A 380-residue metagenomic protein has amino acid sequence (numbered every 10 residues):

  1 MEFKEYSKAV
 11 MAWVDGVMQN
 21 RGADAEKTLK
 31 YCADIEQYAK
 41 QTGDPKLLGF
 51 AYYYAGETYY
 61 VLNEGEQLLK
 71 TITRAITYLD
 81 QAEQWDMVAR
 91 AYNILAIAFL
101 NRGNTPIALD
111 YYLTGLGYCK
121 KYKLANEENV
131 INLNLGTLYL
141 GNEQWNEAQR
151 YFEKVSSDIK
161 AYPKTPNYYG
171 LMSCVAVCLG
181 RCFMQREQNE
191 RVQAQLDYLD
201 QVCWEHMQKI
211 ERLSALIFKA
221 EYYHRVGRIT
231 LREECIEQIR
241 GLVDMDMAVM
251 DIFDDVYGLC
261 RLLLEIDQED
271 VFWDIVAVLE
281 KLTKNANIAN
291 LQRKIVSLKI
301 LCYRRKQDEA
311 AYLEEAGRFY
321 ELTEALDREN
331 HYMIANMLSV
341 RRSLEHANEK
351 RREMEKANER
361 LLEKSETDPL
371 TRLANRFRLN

Functional and structural regions predicted by a protein language model:
M1-E26: N-terminal leader/linker segments that initiate helical-solenoid repeat arrays
V17-G22, E26, K30, E36-G43 (+1 more regions): Regulatory sensory/coupling modules that transmit signals to nucleotide-handling catalytic cores
L362-N380: Conserved nucleotide-binding and Mg2+-coordinating catalytic segments in signaling enzymes
